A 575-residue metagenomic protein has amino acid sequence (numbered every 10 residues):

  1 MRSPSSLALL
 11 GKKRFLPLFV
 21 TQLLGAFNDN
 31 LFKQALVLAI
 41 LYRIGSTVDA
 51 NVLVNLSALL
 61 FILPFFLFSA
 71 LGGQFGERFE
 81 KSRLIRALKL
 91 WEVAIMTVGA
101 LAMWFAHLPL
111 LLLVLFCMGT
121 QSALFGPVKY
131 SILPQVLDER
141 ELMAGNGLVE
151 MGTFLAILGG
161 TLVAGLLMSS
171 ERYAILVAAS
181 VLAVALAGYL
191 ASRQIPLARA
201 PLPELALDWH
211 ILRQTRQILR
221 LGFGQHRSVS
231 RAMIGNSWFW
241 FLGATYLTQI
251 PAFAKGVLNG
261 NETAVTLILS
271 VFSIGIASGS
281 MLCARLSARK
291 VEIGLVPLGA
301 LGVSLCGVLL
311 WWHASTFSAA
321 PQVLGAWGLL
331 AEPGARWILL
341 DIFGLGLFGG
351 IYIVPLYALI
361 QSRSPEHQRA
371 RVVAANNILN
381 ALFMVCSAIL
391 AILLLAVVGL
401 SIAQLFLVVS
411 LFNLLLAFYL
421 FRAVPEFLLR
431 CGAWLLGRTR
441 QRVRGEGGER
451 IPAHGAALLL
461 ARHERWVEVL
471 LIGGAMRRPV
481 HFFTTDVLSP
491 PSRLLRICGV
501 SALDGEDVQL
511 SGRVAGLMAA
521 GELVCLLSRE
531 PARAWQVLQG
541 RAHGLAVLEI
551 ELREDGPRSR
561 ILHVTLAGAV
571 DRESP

Functional and structural regions predicted by a protein language model:
R2-L16, L197-I234, V257, V323-L330: Juxtamembrane intracellular "pre-TM" segments in multi-pass secondary transporters
L16-K33, S57-I95, L110-S169, V184-A185 (+6 more regions): Substrate-agnostic recognition of the 12-TM MFS/MFS-like secondary transporter fold
A35-S46, A100-F105, L158-V181, G256-V257 (+2 more regions): Transmembrane alpha-helix termini and helix-breaking/packing motifs in multi-pass membrane transporters
R78-E92, R285-L305, L400-I402: Cytoplasmic membrane-interface "Motif A"-like loop-to-helix N-cap segments of 12-TM Major Facilitator Superfamily
L90-A106, L301-A331: C-terminal ends and interior cores of transmembrane alpha-helices in multi-pass membrane transporters/permeases
K129-S131, Q135-V136, V181-D208, A314-F317 (+1 more regions): Helix-loop junctions on the cytosolic side of multi-pass membrane transporters, especially the intracellular loop
I175-R193, Q404-F418: Symmetry-related core transmembrane helices of the 12-TM Major Facilitator Superfamily/SLC fold
R442-P575: Soluble catalytic domains of membrane acyltransferases
